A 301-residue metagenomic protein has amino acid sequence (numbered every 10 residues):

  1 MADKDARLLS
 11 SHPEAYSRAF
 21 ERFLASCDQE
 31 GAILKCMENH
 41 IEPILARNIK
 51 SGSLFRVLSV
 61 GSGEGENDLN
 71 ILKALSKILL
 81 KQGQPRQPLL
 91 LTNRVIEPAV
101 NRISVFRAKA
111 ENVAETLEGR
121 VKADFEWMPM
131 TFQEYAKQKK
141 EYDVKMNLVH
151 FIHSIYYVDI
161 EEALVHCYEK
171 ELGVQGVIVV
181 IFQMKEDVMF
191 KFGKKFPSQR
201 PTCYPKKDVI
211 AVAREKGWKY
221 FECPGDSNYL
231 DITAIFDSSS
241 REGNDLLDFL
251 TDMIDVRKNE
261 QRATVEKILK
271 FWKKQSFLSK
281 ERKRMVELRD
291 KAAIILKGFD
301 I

Functional and structural regions predicted by a protein language model:
M1-S53: Class I SAM-dependent methyltransferase Rossmann-like catalytic core, especially the SAM/SAH-binding loop
R56-Y135: Class I SAM-dependent methyltransferase SAM/SAH-binding core
K137-V149: A short acidic, Gly/Pro-enriched loop at the edge of an enzyme's catalytic core that lines a small-molecule cofactor
M146-E162: A short SAM/SAH-binding and catalytic strip from SAM-dependent methyltransferases
E162-V177: A short glycine-rich, Lys/Arg-flanked "PGG" loop and its adjoining helix->strand segment in the class I
Q175-Y204: Conserved class I S-adenosyl-L-methionine
P201-G217: Short alpha-helix
Y204, K219-I301: Conserved Class I S-adenosyl-L-methionine
